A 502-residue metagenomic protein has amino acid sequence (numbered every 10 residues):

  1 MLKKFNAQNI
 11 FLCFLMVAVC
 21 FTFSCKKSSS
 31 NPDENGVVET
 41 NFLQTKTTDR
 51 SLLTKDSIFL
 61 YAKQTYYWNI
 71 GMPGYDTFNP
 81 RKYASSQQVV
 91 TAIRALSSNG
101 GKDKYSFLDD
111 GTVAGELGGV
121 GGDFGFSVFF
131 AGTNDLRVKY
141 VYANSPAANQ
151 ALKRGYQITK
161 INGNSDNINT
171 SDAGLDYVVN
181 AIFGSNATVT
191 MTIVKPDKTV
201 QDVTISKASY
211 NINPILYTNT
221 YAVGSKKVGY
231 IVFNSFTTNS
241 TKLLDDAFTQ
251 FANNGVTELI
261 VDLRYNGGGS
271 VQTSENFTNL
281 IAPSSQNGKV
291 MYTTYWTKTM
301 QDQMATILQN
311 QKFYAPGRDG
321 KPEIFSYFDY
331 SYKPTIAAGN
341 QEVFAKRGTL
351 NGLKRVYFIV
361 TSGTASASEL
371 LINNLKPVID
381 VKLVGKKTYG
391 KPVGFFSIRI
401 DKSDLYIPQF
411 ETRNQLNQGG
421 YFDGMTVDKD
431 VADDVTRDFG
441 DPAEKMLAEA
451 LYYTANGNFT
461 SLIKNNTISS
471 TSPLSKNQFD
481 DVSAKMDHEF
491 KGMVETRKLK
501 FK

Functional and structural regions predicted by a protein language model:
M1-G36: Bacterial Sec-dependent N-terminal signal peptides
K3-K4, E116-G119, N180-F183, Y221-A222 (+3 more regions): A general structural signal for short secondary-structure junctions and capping/turn motifs
K4-F5, K198-A222, M300-Q301, I307-K321: Contiguous N-terminal and early-domain "leader" segments and peripheral loops that mark the onset or edge of a domain
S24-L259, G267, T273, N279-T293 (+1 more regions): Flexible, low-complexity junctional segments that flank or bridge functional domains
N239-F251, V256-E258, G267-K502: C-terminal "post-core" interaction segments
